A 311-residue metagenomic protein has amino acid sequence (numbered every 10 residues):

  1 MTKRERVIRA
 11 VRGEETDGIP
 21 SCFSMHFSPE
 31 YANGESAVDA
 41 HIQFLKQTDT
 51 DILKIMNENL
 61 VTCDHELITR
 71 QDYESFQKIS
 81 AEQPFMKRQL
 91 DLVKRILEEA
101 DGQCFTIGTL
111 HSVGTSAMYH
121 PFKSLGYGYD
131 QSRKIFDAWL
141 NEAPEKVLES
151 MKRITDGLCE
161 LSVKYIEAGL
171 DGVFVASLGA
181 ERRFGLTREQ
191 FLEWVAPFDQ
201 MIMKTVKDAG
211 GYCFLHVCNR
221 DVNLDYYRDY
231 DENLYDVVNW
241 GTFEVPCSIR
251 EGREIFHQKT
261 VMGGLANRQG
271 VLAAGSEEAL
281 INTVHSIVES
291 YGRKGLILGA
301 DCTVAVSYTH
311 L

Functional and structural regions predicted by a protein language model:
V11-Y31, I107-K146, L178-R182, K259-G270: N-terminal small/glycine-rich loop or linker at the start of catalytic domains across soluble metabolic enzymes
I19-F23, L53-I55, T106-T109, V173-V175 (+4 more regions): Hydrophobic faces of well-ordered beta-strands that scaffold small-molecule active sites in alpha/beta enzyme cores
D39-M56: Catalytic domains of carbohydrate-active enzymes, especially glycoside hydrolases
L45, I96, L158, V195 (+1 more regions): Conserved, mostly hydrophobic/aromatic
H65-K164, F191-L192: Active-site-proximal, glycine-rich beta->alpha crossover segments in alpha/beta enzymes that shape flexible
Y230-V237, F256-T260: Glycine-enriched alpha-helix->loop->beta-strand junction motifs that scaffold or abut catalytic
E244-F256: Active-site-adjacent beta->alpha loops and helix N-cap segments on the catalytic face of soluble alpha/beta enzymes
T309-H310: Conserved small/polar residues in nucleotide/adenosyl-binding loops
